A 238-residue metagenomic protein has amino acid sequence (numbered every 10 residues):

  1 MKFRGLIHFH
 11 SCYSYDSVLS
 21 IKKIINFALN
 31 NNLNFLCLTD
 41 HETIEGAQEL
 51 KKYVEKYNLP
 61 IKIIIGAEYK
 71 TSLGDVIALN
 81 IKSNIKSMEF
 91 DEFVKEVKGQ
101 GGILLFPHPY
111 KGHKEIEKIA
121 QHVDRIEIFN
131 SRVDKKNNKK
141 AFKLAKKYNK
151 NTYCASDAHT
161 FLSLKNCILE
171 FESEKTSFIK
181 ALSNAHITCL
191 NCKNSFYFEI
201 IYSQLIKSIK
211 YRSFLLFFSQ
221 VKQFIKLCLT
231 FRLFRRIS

Functional and structural regions predicted by a protein language model:
M1-S11, I21-F27, E45-K51, S72-N84 (+1 more regions): Charged catalytic cores and adjacent phosphate/nucleic-acid-binding surfaces used for phosphate/nucleic-acid chemistry
M1-Y15, K62, K95-G101: Mobile, glycine- and charge-enriched loop segments and immediately flanking short secondary-structure elements within
R4, K51-E55, E89-L105, F142-Y148: Surface-exposed amphipathic alpha-helices with a cationic face
I24-T43, I103-L105: Divalent metal-dependent hydrolysis catalytic cores, especially in the metallo-beta-lactamase
L38, G66, V76-E89: Catalytic cores of extracellular degradative/oxidative enzymes
I44-I64: Short acidic, glycine/proline-enriched helix-loop-strand junctions
I64-T71: A short, structured active-site edge motif that brings together acidic residues
